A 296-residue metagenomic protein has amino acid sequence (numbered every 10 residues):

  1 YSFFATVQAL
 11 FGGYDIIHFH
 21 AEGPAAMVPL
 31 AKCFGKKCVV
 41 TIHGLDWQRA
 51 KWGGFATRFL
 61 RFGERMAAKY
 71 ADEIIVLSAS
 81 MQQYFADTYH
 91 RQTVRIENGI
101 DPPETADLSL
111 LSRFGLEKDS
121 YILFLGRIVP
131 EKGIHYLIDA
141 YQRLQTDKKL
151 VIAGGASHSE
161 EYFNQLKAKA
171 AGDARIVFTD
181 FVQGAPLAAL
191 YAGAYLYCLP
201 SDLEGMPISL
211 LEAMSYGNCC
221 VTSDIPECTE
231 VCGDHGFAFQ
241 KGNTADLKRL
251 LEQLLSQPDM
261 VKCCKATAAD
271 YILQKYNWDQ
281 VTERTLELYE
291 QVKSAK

Functional and structural regions predicted by a protein language model:
V7-L10, A56-I74, L166: Membrane-proximal helix-turn-helix segments that form the acceptor-binding/catalytic region of lipid-linked
I100, L125, K149-N164, D180-F181: Glycosyltransferase donor-sugar binding loop
S120, F124, V129-R143, N164: A conserved mid-protein helix/loop that constitutes part of the nucleotide-sugar donor-binding site
F163-A185: Nucleotide-activated donor-binding/catalytic signature segment of Leloir-type glycosyltransferases, i.e., the conserved
F181-V182, A189-A194: Short alpha-helical donor nucleotide-sugar binding micro-motif in glycosyltransferases
D202: Aromatic "clamp/platform" in nucleotide-sugar-dependent glycosyltransferases that forms part of the donor/acceptor
C219-T222: Short hydrophobic beta-strand element within catalytic cores of glycosyltransferases and related nucleotide-activated
F237-A245, Q253-D259: Conserved acidic donor-binding segment of nucleotide-sugar-dependent glycosyltransferases
